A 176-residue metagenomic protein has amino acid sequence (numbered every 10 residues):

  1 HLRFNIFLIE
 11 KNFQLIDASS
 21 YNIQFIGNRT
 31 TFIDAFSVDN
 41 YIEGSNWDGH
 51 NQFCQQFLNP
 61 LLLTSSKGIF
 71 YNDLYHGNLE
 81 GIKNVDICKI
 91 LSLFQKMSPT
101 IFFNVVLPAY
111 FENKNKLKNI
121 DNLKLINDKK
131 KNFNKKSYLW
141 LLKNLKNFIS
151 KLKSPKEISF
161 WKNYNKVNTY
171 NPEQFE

Functional and structural regions predicted by a protein language model:
H1-N5: Long, well-ordered hydrophobic secondary-structure segments characteristic of membrane-embedded and membrane-proximal
I6-N12: Protein kinase catalytic-loop region centered on the HRD/HxD motif
Q14-K67: Catalytic activation segment of kinase domains across protein kinase-like and atypical kinase folds
T31-S37, N119-N127, E157-N163: Short acidic (Asp/Glu) and glycine-rich catalytic loops that position anionic groups and cofactors
G44, N132, K136, T169-P172: Charge-dense, low-complexity intrinsically disordered segments
G49-K153: N-terminal auxiliary segments of SAM/dcSAM-dependent transferases
K156-F175: Class I SAM-dependent methyltransferase Rossmann-like catalytic core, especially the SAM/SAH-binding loop
